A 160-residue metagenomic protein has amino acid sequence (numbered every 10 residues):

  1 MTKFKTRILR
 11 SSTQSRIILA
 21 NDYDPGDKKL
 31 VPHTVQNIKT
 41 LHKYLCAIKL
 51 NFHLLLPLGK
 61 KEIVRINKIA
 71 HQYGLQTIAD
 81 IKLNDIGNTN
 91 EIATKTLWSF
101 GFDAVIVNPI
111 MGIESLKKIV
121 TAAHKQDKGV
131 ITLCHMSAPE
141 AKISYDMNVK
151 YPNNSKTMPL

Functional and structural regions predicted by a protein language model:
M1-I78, N153-P159: Conserved N-terminal beta1-alpha1 strand-loop-helix module at the mouth
D24-P25, G87-L160: Conserved anion-binding
K49-L50, T77-I81, I106-V107, T132: General beta-strand structural signal in soluble alpha/beta enzymes
H53-L55, K82, I86, V107-P109: Glycine- and other small-residue-rich loops at beta-strand/loop junctions that grip anionic moieties
